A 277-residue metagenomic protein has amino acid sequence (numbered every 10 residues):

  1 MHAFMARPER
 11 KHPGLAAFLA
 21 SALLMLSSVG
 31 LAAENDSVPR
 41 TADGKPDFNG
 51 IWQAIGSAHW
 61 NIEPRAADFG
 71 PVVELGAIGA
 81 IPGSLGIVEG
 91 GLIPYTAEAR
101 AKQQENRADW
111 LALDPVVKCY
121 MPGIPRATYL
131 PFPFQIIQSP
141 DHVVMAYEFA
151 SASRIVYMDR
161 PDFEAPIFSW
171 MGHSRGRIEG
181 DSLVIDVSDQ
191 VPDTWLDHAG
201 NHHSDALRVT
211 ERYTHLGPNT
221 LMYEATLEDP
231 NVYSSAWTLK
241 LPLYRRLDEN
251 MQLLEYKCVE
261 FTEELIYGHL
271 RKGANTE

Functional and structural regions predicted by a protein language model:
H2-A6, G30-E277: PEST-like low-complexity, intrinsically disordered acidic/proline/serine-rich tracts that flank trafficking/processing
H2-L19: Bacterial N-terminal signal peptides that target proteins for export
A16-S28: Bacterial N-terminal signal peptides
